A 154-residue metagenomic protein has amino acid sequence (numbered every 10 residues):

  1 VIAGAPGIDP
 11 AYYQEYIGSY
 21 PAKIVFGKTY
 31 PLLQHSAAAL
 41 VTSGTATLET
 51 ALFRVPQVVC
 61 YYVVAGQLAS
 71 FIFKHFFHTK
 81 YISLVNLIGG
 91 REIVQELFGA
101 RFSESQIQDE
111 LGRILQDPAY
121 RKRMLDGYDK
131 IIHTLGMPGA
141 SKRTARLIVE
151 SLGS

Functional and structural regions predicted by a protein language model:
V1-S154: Nucleotide-activated sugar donor-binding and catalytic core shared by glycosyltransferases and related lipid-linked
